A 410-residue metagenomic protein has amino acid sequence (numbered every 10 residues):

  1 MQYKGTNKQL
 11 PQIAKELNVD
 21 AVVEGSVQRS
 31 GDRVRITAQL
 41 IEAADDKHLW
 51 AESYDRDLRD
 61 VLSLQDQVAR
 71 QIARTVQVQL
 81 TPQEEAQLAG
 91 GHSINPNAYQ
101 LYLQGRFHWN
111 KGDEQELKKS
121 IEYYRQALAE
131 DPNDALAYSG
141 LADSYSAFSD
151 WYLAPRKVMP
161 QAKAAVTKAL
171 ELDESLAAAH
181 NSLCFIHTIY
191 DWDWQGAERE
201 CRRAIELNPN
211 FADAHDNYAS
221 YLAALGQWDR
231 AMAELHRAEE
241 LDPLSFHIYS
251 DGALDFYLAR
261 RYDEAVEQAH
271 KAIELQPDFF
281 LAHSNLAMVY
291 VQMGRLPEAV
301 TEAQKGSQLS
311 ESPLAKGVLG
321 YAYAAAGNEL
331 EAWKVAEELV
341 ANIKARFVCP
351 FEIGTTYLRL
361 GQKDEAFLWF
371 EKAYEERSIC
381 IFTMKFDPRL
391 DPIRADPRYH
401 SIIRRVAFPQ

Functional and structural regions predicted by a protein language model:
M1-L286, Y290-A315, Y323, N328-E331 (+2 more regions): Acidic, proline/glycine-rich low-complexity intrinsically disordered segments
F211, R260, S284, V318 (+5 more regions): Charged DNA-binding/catalytic regions of mobile-element recombinases
L281, L314-V318, F347-L358, F382: Amphipathic alpha-helical protein-interaction segments enriched in hydrophobic
S307-P313, F370-S378, A407-F408: TPR/TPR-like (Sel1-like) alpha-helical repeat modules
A336-V348: Generic long, charged, amphipathic alpha-helical segments
Y357, Q362-D391: C-terminal structured "cap/appendage" subdomains that terminate the fold
M384-Q410: Terminal, low-structured helical/coil segments at or just beyond the last alpha-helical repeat
